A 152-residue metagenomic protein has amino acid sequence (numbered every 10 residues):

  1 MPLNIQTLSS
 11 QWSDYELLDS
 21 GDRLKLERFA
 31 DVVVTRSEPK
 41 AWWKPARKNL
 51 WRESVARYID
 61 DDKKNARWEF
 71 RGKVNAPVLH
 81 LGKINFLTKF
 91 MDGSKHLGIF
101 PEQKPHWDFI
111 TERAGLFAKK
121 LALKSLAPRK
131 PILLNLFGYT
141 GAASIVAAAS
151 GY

Functional and structural regions predicted by a protein language model:
M1, A76, A127-K130: Intrinsic-disorder/low-complexity coil detector
M1-S9: N-terminal accessory targeting/assembly segments
Q11-P101, D108: Non-catalytic substrate-recognition/targeting regions of SAM-dependent transferases
P105-H106, E112: Helix-loop module immediately N-terminal to the HCX5R catalytic loop in PTP-like cysteine phosphatase domains
E112-K124, R129-Y152: Conserved SAM/SAH cofactor-binding pocket of Class I
